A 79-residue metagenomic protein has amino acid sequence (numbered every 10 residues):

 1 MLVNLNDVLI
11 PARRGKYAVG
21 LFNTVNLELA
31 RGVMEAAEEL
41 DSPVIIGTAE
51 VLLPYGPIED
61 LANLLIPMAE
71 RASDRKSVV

Functional and structural regions predicted by a protein language model:
M1-L21: N-terminal amphipathic alpha-helix/helix-capping segment at the start of soluble metabolic enzymes
V3-N4, T24-E28, G56, D60-N63: Conserved active-site and cofactor/substrate-binding residues in soluble primary-metabolism enzymes
R13, E38, E70: Anion (oxyanion) recognition and catalysis
L21, V44-E59: Glycine-rich, proline-tolerant flexible connector loops at the mouths of alpha/beta enzymes
N23, V33: Conserved, mostly hydrophobic/aromatic
A36-V44: Catalytic domains of carbohydrate-active enzymes, especially glycoside hydrolases
Y55-R75: Alpha-helix-loop-beta-strand connector modules within alpha/beta enzyme cores
V78-V79: Conserved small/polar residues in nucleotide/adenosyl-binding loops
